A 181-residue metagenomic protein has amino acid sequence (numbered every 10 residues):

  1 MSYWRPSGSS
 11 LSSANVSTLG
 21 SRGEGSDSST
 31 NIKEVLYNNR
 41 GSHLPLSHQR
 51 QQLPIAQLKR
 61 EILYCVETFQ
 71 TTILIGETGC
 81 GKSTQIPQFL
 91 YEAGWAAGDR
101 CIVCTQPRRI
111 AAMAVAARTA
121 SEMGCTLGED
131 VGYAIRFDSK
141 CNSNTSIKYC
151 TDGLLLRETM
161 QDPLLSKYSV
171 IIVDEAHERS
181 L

Functional and structural regions predicted by a protein language model:
L11-R22, S26-L181: Conserved P-loop NTPase motor core
